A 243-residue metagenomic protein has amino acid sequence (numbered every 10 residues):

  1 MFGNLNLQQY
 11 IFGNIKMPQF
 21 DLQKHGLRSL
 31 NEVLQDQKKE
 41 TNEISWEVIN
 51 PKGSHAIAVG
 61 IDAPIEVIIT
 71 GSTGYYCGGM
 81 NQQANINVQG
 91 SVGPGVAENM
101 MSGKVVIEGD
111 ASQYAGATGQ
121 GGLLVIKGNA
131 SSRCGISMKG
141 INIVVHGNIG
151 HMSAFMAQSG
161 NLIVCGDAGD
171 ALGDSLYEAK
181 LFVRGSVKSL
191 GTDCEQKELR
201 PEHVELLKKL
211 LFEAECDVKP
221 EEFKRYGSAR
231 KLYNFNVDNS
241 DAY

Functional and structural regions predicted by a protein language model:
M1-I57, P64, K127, H146 (+2 more regions): Intrinsically disordered, low-complexity terminal regions
S29, W46, D62, T73 (+9 more regions): Functionally constrained cores in energy, signaling, and assembly domains
D36-S45, A56-I65, Y76-A84, G95-S102 (+3 more regions): Beta-strand repeat architectures
I49-P51, T70-S72, G79-Q82, Q89-S91 (+10 more regions): Feature marks extracellular polysaccharide-active and adherence modules
S132, M138-G140, V144-H151: Glycine- and acidic-residue-rich phosphate-binding/metal-coordinating active-site segment common to enzymes that handle
